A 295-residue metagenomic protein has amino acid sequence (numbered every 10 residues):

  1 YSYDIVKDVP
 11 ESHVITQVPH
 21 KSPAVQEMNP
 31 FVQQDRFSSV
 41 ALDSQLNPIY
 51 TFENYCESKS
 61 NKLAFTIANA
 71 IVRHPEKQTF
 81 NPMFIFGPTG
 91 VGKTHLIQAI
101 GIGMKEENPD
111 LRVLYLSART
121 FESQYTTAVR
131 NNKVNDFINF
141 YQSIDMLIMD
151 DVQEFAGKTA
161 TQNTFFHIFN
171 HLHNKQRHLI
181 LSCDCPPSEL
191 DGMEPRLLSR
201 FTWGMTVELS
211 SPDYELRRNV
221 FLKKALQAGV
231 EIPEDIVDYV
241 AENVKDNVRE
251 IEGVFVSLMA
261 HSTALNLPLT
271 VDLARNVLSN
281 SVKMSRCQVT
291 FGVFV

Functional and structural regions predicted by a protein language model:
Y1-L114, R119, H178, D184 (+6 more regions): Intrinsically disordered, low-complexity basic tails and flexible linkers associated with large NTP-driven
K105, P109-M146, T159: Short glycine-rich substrate-engagement loop in P-loop NTPases that contacts/grips substrate
L111-R112, S143-M146, K175-L181, M205: Loop/turn-to-beta-strand initiation segments
T126-R130, P187-W203: Short regulatory helix/loop adjacent to the ATP-binding pocket of P-loop NTPases
Q153-F166, L190-M193: Conserved ATPase-coupling elements of RecA-like P-loop NTPase cores
H167-I168, L172-E194: Sensor-1/coupling segment of RecA-like P-loop NTPase cores
E189-D191, G204-L216: Conserved AAA+ ATPase "SRH/arginine-finger" region at the nucleotide-binding site
E231-N243: Short conserved motifs of the RecA-like P-loop NTPase core
